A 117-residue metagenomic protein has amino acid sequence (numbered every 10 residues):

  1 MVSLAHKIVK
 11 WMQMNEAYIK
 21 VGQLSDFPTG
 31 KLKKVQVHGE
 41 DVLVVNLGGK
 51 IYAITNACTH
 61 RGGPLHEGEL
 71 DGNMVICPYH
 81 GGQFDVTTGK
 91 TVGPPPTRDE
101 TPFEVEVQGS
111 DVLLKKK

Functional and structural regions predicted by a protein language model:
V2-G72, V86, K90, R98-K117: N-terminal pre-ligand scaffold of iron-sulfur
C58, C77-H80: Short cysteine clusters
Q83: Short Gly/Pro-enriched loop/turn and capping motifs at secondary-structure junctions
P94: Short glycine/proline-centered loop/turn elements that form peptide/ligand docking sites
